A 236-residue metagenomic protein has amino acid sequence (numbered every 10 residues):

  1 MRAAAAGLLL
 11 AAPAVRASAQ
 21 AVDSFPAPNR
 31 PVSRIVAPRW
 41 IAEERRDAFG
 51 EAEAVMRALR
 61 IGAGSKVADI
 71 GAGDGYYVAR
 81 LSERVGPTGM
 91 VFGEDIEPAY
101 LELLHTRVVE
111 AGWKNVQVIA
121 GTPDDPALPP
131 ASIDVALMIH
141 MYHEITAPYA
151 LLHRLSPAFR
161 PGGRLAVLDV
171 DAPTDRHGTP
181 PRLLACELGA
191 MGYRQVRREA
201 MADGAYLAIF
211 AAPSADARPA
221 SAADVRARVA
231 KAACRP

Functional and structural regions predicted by a protein language model:
Q20-A68, Y76, T106: Class I SAM-dependent transferase core
A63-G64, P87-T88, F159-L165: Short glycine-dipeptide loop
A68, G73-P126: Class I SAM-dependent methyltransferase SAM/SAH-binding core
S82-E83, Y149-R164: A short glycine-rich, Lys/Arg-flanked "PGG" loop and its adjoining helix->strand segment in the class I
P126-A136: A short acidic, Gly/Pro-enriched loop at the edge of an enzyme's catalytic core that lines a small-molecule cofactor
D134-P148: A short SAM/SAH-binding and catalytic strip from SAM-dependent methyltransferases
A166-E187: Conserved class I S-adenosyl-L-methionine
R197-P236: Core SAM-dependent methyltransferase catalytic element
